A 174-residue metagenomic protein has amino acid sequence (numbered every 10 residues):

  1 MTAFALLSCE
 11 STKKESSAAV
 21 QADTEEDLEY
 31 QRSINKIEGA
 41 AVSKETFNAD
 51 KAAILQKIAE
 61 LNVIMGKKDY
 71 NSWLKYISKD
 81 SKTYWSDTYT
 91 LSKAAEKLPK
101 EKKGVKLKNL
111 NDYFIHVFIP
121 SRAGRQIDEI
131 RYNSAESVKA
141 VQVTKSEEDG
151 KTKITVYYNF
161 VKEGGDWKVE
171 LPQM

Functional and structural regions predicted by a protein language model:
A5-S8: C-terminal motif of bacterial Sec signal peptides marking the signal peptidase cleavage site
T12-K67, K75: Short, low-complexity N-terminal intrinsically disordered segments enriched in polar/charged residues
E15, D27-R32, G150-M174: Short beta-strand edge/turn micro-motifs at domain boundaries
Y30, Y70, L107-N111: Short amphipathic alpha-helical segments that mediate assembly, nucleic-acid/protein binding, or membrane association
K67-L91: Short, well-ordered alpha-helical segments enriched in acidic and aromatic residues
I77-D80, T88-Y89, S134, T144-S146 (+2 more regions): A mature extracytoplasmic/lumenal domain signature
K93-K151: Surface-exposed, charged secondary-structure patches
